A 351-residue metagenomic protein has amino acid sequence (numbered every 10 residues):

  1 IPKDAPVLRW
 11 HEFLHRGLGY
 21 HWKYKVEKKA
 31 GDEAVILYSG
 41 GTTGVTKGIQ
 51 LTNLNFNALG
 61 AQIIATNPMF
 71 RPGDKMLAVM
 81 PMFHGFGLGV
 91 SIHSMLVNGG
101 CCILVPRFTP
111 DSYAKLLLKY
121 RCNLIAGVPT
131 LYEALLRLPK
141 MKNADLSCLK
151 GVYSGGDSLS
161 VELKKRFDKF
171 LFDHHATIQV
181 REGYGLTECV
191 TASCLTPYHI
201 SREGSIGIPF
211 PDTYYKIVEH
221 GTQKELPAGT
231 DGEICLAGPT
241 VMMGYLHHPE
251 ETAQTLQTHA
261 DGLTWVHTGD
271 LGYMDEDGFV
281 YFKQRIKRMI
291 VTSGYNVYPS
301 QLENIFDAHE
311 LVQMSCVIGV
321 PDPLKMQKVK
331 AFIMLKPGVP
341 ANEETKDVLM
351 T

Functional and structural regions predicted by a protein language model:
I1-H11, H15-Y38, V45, P68-K75: Conserved pre-ATP/AMP-binding loop-to-beta segment of ANL
E33, S39-T42, Q50, M76 (+7 more regions): Conserved S/T- and glycine-rich ATP-binding loop of Class I adenylate-forming
K47-Q50, A78, G100-R107, R181: Short beta-strand->loop structural element characteristic of the AMP-binding/adenylate-forming
N57-K75, F83-A126, A134, L138-K140 (+1 more regions): Conserved AMP-binding/adenylation subdomain of ANL enzymes
C122-G127, L136-E203, Y214: Gly/Ser/Thr-rich phosphate-binding loop
I125, G238, M243-G244, Q254 (+3 more regions): AMP-binding/adenylate-forming catalytic core of the ANL superfamily
G156, G185, G207, D270 (+1 more regions): Active-site glycine-centered loops adjacent to acidic/histidine catalytic or metal-binding residues that shape
I208-D212, T222-Q257, V297: Conserved ATP/PPi-binding loop(s) of AMP-dependent carboxylate-activating enzymes
